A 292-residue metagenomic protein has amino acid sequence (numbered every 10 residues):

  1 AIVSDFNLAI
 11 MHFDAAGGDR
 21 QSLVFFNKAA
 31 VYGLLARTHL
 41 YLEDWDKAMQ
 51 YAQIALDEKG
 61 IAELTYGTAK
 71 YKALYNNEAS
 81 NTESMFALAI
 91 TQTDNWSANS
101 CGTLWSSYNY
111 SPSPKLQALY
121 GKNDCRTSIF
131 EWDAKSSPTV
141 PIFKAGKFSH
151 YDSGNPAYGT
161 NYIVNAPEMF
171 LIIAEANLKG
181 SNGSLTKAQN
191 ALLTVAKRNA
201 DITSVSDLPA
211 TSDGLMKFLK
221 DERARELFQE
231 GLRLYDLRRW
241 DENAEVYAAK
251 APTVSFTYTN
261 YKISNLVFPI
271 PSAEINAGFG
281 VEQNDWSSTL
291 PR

Functional and structural regions predicted by a protein language model:
A1-S100, Y120-R292: Acidic/polar-rich alpha-helix caps and helix-coil junctions
S97-N109: Active-site-adjacent substrate-recognition loops and nearby beta-strands within hydrolase catalytic domains
S106-R126: Short, cationic low-complexity segments
